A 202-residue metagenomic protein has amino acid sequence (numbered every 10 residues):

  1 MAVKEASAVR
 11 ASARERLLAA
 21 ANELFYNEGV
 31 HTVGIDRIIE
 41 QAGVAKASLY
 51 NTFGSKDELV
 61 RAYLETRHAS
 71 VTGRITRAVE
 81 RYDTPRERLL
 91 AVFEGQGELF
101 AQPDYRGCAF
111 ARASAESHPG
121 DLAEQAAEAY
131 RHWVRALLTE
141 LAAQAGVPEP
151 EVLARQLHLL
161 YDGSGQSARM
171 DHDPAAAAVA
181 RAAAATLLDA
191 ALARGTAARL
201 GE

Functional and structural regions predicted by a protein language model:
M1-S12, L192-E202: N-terminal intrinsically disordered/low-complexity leader segments
R10-A13, P150-L157, A180: Short amphipathic alpha-helix in the helical subdomain of ABC transporter nucleotide-binding domains
R16, A20-E58, A62: Helix-turn-helix
A62, I75-D104, A154-L157: Hydrophobic alpha-helical connector segments
E65-S70: Short, basic, alpha-helical segments at the C-terminal edge of helix-turn-helix-like DNA-binding modules
T72, E87, G120-Q144, V152-R155 (+2 more regions): Amphipathic alpha-helical packing segments from all-alpha helical-bundle domains
L99, E116, H158-A176, L187-T196: Amphipathic C-terminal alpha-helical segment
A101-D121, Q125: Amphipathic alpha-helical segments used for helix-helix packing
